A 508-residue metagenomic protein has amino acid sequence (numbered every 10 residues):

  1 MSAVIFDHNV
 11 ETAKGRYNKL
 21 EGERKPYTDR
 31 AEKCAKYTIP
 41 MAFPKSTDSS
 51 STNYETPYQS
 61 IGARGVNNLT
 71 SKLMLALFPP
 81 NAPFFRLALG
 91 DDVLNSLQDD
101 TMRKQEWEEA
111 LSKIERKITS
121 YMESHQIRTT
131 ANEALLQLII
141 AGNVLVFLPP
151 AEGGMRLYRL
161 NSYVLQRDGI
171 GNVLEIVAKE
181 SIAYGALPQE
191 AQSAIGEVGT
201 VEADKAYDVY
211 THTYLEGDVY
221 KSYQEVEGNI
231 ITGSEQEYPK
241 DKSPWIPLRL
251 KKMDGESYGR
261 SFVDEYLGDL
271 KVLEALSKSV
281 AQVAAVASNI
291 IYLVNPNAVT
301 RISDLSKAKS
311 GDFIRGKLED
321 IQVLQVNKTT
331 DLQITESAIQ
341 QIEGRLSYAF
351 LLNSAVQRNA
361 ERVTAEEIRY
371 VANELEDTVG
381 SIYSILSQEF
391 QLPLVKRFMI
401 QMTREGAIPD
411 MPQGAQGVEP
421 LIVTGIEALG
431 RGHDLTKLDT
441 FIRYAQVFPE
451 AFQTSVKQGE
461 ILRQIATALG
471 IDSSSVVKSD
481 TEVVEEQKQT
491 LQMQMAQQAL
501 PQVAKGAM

Functional and structural regions predicted by a protein language model:
M1-P26, Y292-M508: C-terminal anchoring/interaction modules
M1-Q192: Extended, helix-rich architectural segments
A31, L69-M74, T130-I139, V209 (+5 more regions): Generic hydrophobic, helix-prone segments enriched in Leu/Val/Ile
A35-K36, V66, E108-P150, Y258-L293 (+2 more regions): Long, contiguous amphipathic alpha-helices that act as assembly "spine/axial" helices in icosahedral shell and virion
T38, F78-P79, G90, Q126 (+8 more regions): Short, flexible coil/linker elements and helix-boundary hinge sites characteristic of intrinsically disordered
E55-Q59, D91-E108, R116-E123, P247-G268 (+3 more regions): Charged, low-complexity surface segments at secondary-structure and domain boundaries
N67-L77, R86-V93, T101-K104, Y223-I231 (+2 more regions): Short, mixed-charge, low-aromatic patches
I140, L148-K307: Structured, contiguous alpha/beta core segments that scaffold functional sites
